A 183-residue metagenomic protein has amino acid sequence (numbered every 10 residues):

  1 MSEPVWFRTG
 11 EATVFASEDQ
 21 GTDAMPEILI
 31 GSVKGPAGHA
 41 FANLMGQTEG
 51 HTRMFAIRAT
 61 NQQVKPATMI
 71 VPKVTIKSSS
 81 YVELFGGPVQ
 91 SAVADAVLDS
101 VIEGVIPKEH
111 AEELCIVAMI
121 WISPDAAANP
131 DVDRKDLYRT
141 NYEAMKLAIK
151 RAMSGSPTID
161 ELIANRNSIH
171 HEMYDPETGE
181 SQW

Functional and structural regions predicted by a protein language model:
M1-W183: Accessory interaction regions appended to the cores of large information-processing enzymes
